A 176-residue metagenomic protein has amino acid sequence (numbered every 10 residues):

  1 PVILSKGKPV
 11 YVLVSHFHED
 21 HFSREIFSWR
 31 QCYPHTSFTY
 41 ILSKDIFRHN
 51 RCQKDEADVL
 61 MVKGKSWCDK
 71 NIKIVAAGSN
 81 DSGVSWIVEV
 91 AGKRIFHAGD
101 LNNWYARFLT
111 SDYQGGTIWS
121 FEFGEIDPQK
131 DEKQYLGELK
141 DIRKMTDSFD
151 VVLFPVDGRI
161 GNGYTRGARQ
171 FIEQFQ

Functional and structural regions predicted by a protein language model:
P1-G7, A57-D147: Core dinuclear metal-dependent hydrolase active-site scaffold
V2-L42, R143-L153: Active-site metal-binding motif and surrounding structural segment of the metallo-beta-lactamase
P9, S148-F154, G158, G163-Q176: Proline-aspartate-enriched helix->loop->beta-strand connector
F17-F22, I46-N50, K65-W67, D81-V84 (+2 more regions): Active-site environment of divalent metal-dependent phosphoester hydrolases
S23, Y135-E138, Y164-A168: Amphipathic coiled-coil/heptad-repeat helices and related helical stalk/stem segments that mediate oligomerization
F27, Q31-V75, V151, E173-Q174: Non-globular, low-confidence helical/coil segments that flank catalytic cores
C32-P34, F108, G116-I118, G167 (+1 more regions): Alpha-helix boundary/interfacial micro-motifs
Y33, E89, M145, Q174-F175: Alpha-helix C-cap/termination motif
